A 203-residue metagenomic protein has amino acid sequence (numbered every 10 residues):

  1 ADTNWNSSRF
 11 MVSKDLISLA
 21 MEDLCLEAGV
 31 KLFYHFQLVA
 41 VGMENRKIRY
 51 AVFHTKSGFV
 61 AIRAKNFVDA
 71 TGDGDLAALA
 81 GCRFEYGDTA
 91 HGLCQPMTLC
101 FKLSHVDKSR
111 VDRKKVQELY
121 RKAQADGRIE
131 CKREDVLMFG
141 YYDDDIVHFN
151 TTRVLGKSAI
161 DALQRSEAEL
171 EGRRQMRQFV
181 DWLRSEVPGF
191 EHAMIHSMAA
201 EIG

Functional and structural regions predicted by a protein language model:
A1, M11, S18-L19, H35 (+4 more regions): Flavin (FAD/FMN)-binding glycine-rich loop and adjacent Rossmann-like elements that form
D2-N6: Short, conserved helix/loop micro-motifs enriched in His/Cys and acidic residues
S7-S13: Glycine-rich, flexible loop segments associated with nucleotide phosphate handling
L16, L24: Active-site helix/loop of acyl-thioester processing domains in fatty-acid/polyketide metabolism, spanning hotdog-fold
C25-V39: A conserved beta-strand/loop element that lines the FAD pocket in flavoprotein oxidoreductases
M43: Glycine-rich, often acidic-flanked micro-motifs that create phosphate/phosphodiester-binding or positioning elements
